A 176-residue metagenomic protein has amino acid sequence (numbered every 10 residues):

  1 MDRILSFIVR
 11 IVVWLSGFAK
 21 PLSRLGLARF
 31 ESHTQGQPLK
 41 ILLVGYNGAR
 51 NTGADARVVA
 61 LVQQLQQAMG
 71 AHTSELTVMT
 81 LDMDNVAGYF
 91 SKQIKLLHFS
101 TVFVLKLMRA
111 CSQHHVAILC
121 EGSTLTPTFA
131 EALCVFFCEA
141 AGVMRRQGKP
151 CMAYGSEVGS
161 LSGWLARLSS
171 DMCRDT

Functional and structural regions predicted by a protein language model:
D2-L161: Aromatic- and Gly/Pro-rich donor/ligand-binding loops that form nucleotide- or phosphate-bearing donor binding pockets
A140-G142, R146, G163-T176: Membrane-proximal helix-turn-helix segments that form the acceptor-binding/catalytic region of lipid-linked
